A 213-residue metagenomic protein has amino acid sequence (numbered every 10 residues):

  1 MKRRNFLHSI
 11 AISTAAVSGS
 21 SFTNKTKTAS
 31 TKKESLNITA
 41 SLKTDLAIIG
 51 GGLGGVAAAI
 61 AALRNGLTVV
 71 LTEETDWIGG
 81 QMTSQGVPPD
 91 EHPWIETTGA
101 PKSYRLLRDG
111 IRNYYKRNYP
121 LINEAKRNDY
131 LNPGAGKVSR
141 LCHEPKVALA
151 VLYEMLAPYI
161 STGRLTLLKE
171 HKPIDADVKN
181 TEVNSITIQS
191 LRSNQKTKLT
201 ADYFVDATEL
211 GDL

Functional and structural regions predicted by a protein language model:
N5-K25: N-terminal export signals
A29-K43: A short, basic/flexible loop-to-alpha-helix module at the beginning of a structural domain
A40-G52: Beta1/beta-strand and adjacent pyrophosphate-binding region of the FAD-binding site in flavoprotein oxidoreductases
L42-T44, N194-Y203: Core beta-strand elements of the Rossmann-like FAD/NAD(P) dinucleotide-binding domain in flavoenzyme oxidoreductases
G55: N-terminal Rossmann-fold NAD(P) dinucleotide-binding loop
L67-T68, E73-H171, D175: Conserved N-terminal/central alpha/beta ligand/cofactor-binding core
K179-T197: Conserved beta-strand-loop-beta-strand element in the redox core of flavoprotein oxidoreductases
T208-L213: Flavin (primarily FAD) binding-site architecture
